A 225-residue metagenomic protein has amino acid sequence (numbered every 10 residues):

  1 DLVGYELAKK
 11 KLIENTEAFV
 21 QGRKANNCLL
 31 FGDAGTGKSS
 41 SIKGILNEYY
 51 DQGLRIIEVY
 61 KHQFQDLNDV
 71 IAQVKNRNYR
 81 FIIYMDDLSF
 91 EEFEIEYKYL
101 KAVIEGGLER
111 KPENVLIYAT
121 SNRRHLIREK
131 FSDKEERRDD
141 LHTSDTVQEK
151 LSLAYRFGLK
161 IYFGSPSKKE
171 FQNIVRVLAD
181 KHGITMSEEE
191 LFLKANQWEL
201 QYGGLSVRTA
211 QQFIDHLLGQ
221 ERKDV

Functional and structural regions predicted by a protein language model:
D1-K10: Dynamic helix-loop-helix/coil hinge segments at AAA+ ATPase domain boundaries and subdomain interfaces
E17-A25: Phosphate-binding P-loop
N27-I57, D69-N76: Walker A/P-loop
I57, S121, R138-L151, G158-Q172: Conserved AAA+ ATPase "SRH/arginine-finger" region at the nucleotide-binding site
A72, N76, E92-D139, D145: Conserved catalytic/switch belt of AAA+ P-loop NTPases
D86-L88: Walker B catalytic acidic pair
G164-V225: C-terminal alpha-helical "lid" subdomain
